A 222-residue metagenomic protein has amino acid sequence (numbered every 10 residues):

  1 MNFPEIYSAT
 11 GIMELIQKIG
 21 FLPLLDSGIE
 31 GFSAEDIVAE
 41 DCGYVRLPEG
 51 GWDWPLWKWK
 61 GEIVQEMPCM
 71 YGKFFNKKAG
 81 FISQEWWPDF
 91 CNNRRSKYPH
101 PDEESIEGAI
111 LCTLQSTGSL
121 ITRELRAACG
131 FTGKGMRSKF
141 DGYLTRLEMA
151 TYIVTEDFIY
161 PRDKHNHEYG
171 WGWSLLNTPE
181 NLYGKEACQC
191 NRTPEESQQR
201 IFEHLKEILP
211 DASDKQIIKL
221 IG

Functional and structural regions predicted by a protein language model:
M1-G222: Long, low-complexity intrinsically disordered regions
